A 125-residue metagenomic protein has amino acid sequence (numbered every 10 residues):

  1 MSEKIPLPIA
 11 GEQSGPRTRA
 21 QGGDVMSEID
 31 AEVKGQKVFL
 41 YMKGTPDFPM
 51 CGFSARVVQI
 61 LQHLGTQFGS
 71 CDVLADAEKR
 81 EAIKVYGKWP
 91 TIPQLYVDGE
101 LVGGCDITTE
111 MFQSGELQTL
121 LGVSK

Functional and structural regions predicted by a protein language model:
M1-Q36, K43, D47-L64, L74 (+4 more regions): Non-globular targeting/processing and membrane-anchoring segments
Q67: Residue-level detector of anion-binding/catalytic polar loops
V102-G103: Short hydrophobic beta-strand segments in globular cytosolic domains
